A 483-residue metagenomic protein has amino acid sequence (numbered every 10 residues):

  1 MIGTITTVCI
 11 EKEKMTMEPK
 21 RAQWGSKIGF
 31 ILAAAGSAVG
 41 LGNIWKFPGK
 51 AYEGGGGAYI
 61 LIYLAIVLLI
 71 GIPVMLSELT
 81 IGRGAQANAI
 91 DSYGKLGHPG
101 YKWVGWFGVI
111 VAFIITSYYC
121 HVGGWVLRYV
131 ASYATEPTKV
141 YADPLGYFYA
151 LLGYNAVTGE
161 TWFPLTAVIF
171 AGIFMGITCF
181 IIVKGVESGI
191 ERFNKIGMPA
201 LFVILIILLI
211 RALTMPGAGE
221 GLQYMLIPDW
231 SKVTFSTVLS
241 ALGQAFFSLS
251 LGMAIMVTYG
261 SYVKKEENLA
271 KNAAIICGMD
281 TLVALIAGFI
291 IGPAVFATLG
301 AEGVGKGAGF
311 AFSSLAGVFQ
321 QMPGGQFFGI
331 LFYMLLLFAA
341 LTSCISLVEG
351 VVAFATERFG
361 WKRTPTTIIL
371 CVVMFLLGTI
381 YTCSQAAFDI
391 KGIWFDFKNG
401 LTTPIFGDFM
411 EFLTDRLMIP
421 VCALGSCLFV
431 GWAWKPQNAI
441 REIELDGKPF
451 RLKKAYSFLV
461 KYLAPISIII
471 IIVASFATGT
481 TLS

Functional and structural regions predicted by a protein language model:
G3-W45, V74-L79, R83-L96, K102-W106 (+2 more regions): Membrane-interface "cap" regions at the ends of multi-pass membrane proteins
E13, E18-R21, G49-G54, G84 (+8 more regions): Inter-helical loop and helix-membrane interface segments of multi-pass membrane transporters/permeases
M17-E18, G123-T158, W162, Y262-E266 (+6 more regions): Helix-loop-helix connectors at the membrane interface of multi-pass transporters/channels
M17-W24, I28, E191, K195-L341 (+2 more regions): Membrane-embedded translocation segments of transport machinery
A22, A51-S77, V104, T166 (+1 more regions): Extracellular loop-to-transmembrane helix junctions
G29, V168, M279-L285, Q326-G329 (+3 more regions): Loop-to-transmembrane helix boundary motifs in multi-pass membrane proteins
G29-L64, G260, K271-A274, G278-M279: Transmembrane helix-boundary motif of multi-pass solute transporters/channels
F107, F359-C371, E411-I468: C-terminal membrane-solvent junction of multi-pass transporters and transport-like membrane proteins
